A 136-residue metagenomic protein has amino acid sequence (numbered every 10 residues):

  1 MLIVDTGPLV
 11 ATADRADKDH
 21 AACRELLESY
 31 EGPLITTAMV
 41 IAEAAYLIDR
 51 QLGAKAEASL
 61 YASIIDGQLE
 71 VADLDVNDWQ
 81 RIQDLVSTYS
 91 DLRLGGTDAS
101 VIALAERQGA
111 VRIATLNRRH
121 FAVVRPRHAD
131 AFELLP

Functional and structural regions predicted by a protein language model:
M1-T36, D49-A62, R127-A129: Short, well-structured N-terminal submotif of metal-dependent ribonuclease cores
V4, I35-T36, D73, G96 (+1 more regions): Short beta-strand scaffold positions
G7-P8, M39, N77, R119: Alpha-helix/helix-capping structural signal
P8-L9, E43-A44, R81: A general alpha-helix detector
R15, Q68-Y89: Acidic catalytic patch
S29-P33, V86-L92: A short glycine/serine-rich beta->alpha loop
Y30-L34, Q68-E70, R107-R112: Short active-site oxyanion
I102, E106-P136: Acidic, PIN/NYN-like endoribonuclease modules and their adjacent C-terminal/linker elements
